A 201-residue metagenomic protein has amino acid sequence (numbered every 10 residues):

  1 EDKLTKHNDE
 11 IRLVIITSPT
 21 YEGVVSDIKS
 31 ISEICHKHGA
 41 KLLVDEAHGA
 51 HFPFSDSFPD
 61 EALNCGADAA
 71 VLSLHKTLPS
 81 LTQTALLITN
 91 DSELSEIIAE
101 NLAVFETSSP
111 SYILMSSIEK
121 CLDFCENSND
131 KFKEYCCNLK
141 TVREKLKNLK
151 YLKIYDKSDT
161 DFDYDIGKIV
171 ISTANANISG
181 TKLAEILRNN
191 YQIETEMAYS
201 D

Functional and structural regions predicted by a protein language model:
E1-D156: Conserved PLP-enzyme active-site core in the AAT-like
T141-D201: Conserved C-terminal alpha-helix-loop-beta "cap" of PLP-dependent enzymes that closes/shapes the active-site mouth
